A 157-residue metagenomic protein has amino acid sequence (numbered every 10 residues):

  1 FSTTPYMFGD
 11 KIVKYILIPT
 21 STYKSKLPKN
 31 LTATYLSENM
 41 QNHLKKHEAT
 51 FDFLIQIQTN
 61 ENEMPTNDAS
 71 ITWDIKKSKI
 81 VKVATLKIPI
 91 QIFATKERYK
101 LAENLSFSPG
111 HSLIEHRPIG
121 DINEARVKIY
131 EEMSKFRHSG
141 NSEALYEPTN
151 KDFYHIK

Functional and structural regions predicted by a protein language model:
F1-K157: Active-site-adjacent core segments of small-molecule enzymes
